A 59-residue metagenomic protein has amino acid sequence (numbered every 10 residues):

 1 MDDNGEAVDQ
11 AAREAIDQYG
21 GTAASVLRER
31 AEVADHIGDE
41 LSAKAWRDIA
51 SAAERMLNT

Functional and structural regions predicted by a protein language model:
M1-V33, I37, L41-K44, D48 (+1 more regions): Long, non-catalytic architectural segments outside compact domain cores
